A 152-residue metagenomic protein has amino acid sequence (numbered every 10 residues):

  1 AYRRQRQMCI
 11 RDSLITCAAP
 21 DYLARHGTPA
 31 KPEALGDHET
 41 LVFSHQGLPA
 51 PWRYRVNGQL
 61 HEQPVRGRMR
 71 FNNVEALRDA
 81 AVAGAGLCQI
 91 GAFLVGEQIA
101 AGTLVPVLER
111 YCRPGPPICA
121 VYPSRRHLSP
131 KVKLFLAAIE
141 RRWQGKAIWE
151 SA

Functional and structural regions predicted by a protein language model:
A1-I10: Single conserved hydrophobic/aromatic residue that forms the stacking wall/gate of nucleotide- or nucleobase-binding
R11-L41, N57: Flexible hinge/capping segments at coil-to-helix
P20-D21, E75, F93-L94: Alpha-helix/helix-capping structural signal
E33, R78-D79, K133: Alpha-helical segments flanking ligand/cofactor-binding loops in enzyme cores
V42, E62-N73: Short beta-strand-to-loop elements that line the ligand-binding cleft of bilobed periplasmic-binding protein-like
P51-P64, Q98: Ligand-binding cleft/hinge of the Venus flytrap
D79-T103: A ligand-binding cleft/hinge motif common to bilobed small-molecule-binding domains
A92-E97, A101, Y111-A152: C-terminal effector-binding regulatory domain of bacterial HTH transcription factors
